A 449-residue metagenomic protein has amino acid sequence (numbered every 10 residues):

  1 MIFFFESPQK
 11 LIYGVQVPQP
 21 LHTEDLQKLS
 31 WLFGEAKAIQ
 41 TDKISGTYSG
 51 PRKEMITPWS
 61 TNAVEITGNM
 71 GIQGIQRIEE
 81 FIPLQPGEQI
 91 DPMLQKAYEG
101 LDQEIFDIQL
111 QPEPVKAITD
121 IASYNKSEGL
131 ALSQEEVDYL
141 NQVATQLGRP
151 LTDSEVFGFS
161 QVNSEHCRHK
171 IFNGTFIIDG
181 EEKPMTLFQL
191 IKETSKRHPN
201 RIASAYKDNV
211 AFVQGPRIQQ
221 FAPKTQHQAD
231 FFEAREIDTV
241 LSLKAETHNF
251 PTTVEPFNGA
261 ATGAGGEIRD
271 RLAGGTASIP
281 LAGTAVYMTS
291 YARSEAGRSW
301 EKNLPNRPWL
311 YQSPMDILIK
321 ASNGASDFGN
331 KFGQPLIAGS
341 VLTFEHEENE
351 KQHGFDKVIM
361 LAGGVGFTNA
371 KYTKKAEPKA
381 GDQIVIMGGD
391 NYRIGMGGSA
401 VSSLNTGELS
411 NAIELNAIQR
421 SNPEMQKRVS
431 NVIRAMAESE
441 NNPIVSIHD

Functional and structural regions predicted by a protein language model:
M1-G407, N411-I444: Core nucleic-acid recognition elements
I447-H448: Short acidic/histidine-rich active-site segments
